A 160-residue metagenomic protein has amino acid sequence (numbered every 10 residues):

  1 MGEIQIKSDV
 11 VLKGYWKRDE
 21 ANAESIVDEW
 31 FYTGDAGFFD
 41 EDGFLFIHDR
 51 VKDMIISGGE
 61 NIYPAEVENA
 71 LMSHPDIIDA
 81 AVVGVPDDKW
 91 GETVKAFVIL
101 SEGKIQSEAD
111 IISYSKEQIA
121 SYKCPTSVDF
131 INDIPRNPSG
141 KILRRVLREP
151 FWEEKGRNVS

Functional and structural regions predicted by a protein language model:
G2: Glycine-centered, small-residue-biased loops immediately flanking beta-strands in adenine/cofactor-binding cores
S8-D9, K13-G14, A36-K123, G140 (+2 more regions): AMP-binding/adenylate-forming catalytic core of the ANL superfamily
E29: FAD-site-proximal beta/loop scaffold in flavoenzymes
E117-K141, S160: AMP-binding/adenylate-forming catalytic domain of the ANL superfamily
P150-S160: Acidic/polar alpha-helix N-cap and adjacent early helical turns within long charge-rich amphipathic helices/linkers
